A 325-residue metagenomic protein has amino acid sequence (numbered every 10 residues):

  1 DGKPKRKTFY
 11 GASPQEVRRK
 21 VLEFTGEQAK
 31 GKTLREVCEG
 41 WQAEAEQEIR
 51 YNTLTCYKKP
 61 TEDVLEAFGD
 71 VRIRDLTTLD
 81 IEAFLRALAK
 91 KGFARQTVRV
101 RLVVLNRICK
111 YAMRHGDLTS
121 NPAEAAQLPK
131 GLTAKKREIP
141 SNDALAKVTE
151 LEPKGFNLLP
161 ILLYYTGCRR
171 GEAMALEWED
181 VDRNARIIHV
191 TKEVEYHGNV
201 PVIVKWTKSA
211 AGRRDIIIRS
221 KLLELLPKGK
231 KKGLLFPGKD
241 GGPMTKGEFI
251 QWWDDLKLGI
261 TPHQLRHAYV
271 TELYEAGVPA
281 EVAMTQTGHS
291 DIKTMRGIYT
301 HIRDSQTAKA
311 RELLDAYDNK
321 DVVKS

Functional and structural regions predicted by a protein language model:
K7, R74, D117-S120, P129-E150 (+3 more regions): DNA breakage-rejoining catalytic core of tyrosine-based enzymes
F9-Y10, A43-T119, A134, G242-E248 (+1 more regions): N-terminal core-binding DNA-recognition domain of tyrosine site-specific recombinases/integrases
R95, R99, R114, L118-T119 (+4 more regions): Basic, Lys/Arg- and aromatic-enriched nucleic-acid-binding interface segment
D143, E193-Y196, I217-G259: Active-site/catalytic core of tyrosine-dependent DNA strand-transfer enzymes
E172-M174, I260-T261, V270, G277-H289: Active-site-proximal segment of tyrosine recombinases
D180-I187, V278-I298: Short, polar N-cap/turn motifs at the start of nucleic acid-interacting alpha helices
A185, V194-R213, S220-L222, D240 (+1 more regions): C-terminal secondary-structure termini that scaffold catalytic or DNA-interacting sites
V194, L223, T287-E312: Catalytic-site neighborhood detector that most strongly recognizes the C-terminal catalytic loop/helix of tyrosine
